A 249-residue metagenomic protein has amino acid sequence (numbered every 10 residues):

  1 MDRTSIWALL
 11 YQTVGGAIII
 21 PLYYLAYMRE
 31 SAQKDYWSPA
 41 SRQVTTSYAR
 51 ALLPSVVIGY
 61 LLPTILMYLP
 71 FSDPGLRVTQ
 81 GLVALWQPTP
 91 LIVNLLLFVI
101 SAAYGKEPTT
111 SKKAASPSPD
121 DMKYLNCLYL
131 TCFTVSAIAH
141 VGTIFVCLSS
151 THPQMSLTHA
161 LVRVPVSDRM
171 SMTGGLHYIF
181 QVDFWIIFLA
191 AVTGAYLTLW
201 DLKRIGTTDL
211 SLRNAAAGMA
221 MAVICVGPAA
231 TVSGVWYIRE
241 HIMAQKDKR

Functional and structural regions predicted by a protein language model:
M1-R249: Long, hydrophobic alpha-helical transmembrane bundles and adjoining juxtamembrane helices/loops of multi-pass integral
